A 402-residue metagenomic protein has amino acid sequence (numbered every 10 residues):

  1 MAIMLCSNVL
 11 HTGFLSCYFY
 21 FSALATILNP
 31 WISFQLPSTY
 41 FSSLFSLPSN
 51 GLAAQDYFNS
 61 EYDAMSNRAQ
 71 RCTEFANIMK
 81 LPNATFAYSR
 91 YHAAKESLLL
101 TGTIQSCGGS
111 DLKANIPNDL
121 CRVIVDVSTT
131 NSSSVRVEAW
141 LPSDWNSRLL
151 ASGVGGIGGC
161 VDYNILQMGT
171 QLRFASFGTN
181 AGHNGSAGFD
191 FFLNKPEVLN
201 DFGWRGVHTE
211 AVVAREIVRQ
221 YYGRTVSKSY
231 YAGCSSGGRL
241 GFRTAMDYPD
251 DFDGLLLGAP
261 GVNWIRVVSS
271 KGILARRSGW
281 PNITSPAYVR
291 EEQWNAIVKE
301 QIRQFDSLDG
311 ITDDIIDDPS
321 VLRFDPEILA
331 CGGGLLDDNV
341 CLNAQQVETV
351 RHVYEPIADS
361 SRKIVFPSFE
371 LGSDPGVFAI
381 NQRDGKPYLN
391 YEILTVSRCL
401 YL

Functional and structural regions predicted by a protein language model:
M1-S22: Classical eukaryotic N-terminal signal peptides for Sec-dependent ER targeting/secretion, especially the positively
F21, I27-R148, Y163-N164, F305-I316 (+1 more regions): Catalytic-loop region of hydrolases
S147-G155: Short beta-strand element of the alpha/beta-hydrolase
G156-Y221, S269-S270: Cap/lid segment of the alpha/beta-hydrolase catalytic domain
R224-C234: Alpha/beta-hydrolase fold nucleophile elbow
G233-G237, G241: Gly/Ala-rich beta-loop-alpha elbow adjacent to hydrolase catalytic centers
R243-T244, D250-A358: A catalytic-pocket lid/entrance helix-loop region that shapes and gates access to the active site across common
